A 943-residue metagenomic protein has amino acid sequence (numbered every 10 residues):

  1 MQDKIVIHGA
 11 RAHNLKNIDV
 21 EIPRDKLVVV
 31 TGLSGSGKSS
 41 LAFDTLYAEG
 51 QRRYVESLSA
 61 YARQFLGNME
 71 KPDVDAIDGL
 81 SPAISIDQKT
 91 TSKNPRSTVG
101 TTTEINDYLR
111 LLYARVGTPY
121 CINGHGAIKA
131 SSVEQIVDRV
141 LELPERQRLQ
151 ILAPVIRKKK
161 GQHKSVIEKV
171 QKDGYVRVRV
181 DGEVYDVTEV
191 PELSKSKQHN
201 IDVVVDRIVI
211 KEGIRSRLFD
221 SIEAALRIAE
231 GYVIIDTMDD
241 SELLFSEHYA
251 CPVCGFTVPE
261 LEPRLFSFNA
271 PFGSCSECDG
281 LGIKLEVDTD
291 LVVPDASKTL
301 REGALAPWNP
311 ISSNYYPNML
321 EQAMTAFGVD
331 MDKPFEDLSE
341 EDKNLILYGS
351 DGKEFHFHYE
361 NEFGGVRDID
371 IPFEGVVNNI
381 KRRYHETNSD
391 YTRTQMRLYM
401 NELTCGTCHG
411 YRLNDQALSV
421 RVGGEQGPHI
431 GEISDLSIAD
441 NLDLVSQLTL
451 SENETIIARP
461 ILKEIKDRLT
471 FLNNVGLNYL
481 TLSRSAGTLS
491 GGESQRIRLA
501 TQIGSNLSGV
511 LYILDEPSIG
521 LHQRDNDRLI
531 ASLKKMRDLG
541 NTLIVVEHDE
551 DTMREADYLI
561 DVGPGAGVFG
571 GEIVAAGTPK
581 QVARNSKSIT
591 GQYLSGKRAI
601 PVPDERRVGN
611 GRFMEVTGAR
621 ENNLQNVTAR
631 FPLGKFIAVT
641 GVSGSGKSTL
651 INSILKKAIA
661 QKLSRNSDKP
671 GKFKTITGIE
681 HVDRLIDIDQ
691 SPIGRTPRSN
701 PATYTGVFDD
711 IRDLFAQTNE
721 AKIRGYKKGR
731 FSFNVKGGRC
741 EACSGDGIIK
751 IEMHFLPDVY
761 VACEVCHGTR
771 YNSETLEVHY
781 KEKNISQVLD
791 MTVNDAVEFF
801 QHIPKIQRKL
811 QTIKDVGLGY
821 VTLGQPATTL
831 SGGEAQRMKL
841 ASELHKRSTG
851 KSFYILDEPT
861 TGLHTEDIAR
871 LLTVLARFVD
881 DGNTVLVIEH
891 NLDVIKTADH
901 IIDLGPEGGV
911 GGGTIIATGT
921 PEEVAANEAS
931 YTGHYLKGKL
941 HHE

Functional and structural regions predicted by a protein language model:
M1-E943: Conserved phosphate-binding elements of NTP-dependent enzyme cores
